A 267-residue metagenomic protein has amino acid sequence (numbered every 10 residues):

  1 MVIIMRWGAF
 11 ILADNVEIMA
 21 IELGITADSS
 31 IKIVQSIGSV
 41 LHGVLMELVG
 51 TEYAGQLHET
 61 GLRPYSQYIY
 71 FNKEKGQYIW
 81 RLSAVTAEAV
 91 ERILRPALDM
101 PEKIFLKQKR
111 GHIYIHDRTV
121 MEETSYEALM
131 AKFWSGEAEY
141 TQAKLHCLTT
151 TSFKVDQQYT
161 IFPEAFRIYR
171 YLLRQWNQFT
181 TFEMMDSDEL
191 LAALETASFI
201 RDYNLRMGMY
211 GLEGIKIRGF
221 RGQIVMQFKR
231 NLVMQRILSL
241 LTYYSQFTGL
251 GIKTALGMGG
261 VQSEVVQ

Functional and structural regions predicted by a protein language model:
V2-Q267: RNA-interacting cores
